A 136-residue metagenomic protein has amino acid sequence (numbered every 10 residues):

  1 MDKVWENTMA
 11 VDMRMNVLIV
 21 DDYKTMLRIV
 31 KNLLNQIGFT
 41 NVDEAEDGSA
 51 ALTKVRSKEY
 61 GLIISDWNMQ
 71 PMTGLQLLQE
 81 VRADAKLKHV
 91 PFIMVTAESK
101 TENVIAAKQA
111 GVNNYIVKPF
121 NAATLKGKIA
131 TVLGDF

Functional and structural regions predicted by a protein language model:
K24-D43: Two-component/phosphorelay signaling modules centered on CheY-like receiver
K31, Q76, S99-N114: Alpha4 helix (beta4-alpha4-beta5 surface) of REC/receiver domains from two-component response regulators
E44-T53, G74: Helix N-cap/capping motif at the beta->alpha junctions
T53, L75-K88: Short amphipathic alpha-helix used as the core "switch/output" element in two-component signaling
E59-I64: Active-site beta3 strand of CheY-like receiver
M69: Receiver (REC) domain active-site loop signature in two-component systems and cognate sites in sensor histidine kinases
F120-I129: C-terminal output helix
